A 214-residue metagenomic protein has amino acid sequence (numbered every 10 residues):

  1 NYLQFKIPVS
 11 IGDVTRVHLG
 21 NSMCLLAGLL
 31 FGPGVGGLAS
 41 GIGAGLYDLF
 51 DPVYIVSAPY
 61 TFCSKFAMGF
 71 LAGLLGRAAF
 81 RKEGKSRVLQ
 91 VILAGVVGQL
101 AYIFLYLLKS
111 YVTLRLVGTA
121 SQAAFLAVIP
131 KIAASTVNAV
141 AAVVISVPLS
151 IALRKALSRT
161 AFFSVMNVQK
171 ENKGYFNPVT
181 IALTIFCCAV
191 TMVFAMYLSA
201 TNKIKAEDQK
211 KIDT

Functional and structural regions predicted by a protein language model:
N1-T214: Loop-helix junctions at membrane interfaces
